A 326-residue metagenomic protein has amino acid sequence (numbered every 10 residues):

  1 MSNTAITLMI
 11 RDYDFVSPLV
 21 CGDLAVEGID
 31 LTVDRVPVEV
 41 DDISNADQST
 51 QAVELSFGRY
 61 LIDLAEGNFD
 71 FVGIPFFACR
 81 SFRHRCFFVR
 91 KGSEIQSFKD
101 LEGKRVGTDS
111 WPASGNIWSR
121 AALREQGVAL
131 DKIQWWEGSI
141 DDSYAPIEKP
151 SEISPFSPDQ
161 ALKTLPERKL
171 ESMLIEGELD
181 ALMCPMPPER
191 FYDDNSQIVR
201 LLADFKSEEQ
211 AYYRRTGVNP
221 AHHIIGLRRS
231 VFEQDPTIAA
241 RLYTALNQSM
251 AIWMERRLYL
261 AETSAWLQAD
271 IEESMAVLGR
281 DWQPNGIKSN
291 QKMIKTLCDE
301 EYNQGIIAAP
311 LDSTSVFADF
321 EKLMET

Functional and structural regions predicted by a protein language model:
M1-T7, I95-R105, N303: Immediate post-signal peptide segment of exported/extracytoplasmic ligand-binding proteins
N3-S17: N-terminal basic/disordered segments at the start of proteins
D14-Q126, W135-Y144: Short, glycine-/small- and polar/acidic-enriched structural segments that line small-molecule recognition paths
T32-S44, Q96, I133-S172, D312-K322: Short helix-initiation/N-cap motifs at beta->coil->alpha
G92-F98, A129-L130, S230-I238: Short helix-loop capping/hinge motifs at secondary-structure junctions, enriched in acidic/polar residues
I147-R256: Pocket-lining segment of extracytoplasmic ligand-binding domains
G226, V231-N303: Secondary-structure end/capping motifs
G286-T326: Long, low-complexity C-terminal extensions of enzymes
